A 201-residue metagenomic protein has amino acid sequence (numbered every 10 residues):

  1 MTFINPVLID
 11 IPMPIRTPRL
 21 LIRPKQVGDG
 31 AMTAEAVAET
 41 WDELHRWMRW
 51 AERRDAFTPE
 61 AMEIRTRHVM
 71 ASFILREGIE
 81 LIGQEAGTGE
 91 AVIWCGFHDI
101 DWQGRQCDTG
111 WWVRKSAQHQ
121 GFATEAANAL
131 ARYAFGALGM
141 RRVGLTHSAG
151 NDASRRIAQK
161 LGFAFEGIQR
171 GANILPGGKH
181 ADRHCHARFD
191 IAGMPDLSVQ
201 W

Functional and structural regions predicted by a protein language model:
M1-M32, A36-R46, E80-W201: Acyl-donor (CoA/ACP) binding surface of acyl/acetyltransferases
K25, A36, R54-M62, L75: Generic, well-ordered alpha-helical segments
E43-R67: Conserved GNAT-fold acetyl-CoA-binding loop/helix
R53-R54, R67-I82: A short helix-loop-beta-strand connector motif used in the catalytic cores of GNAT acetyltransferases and, in some
